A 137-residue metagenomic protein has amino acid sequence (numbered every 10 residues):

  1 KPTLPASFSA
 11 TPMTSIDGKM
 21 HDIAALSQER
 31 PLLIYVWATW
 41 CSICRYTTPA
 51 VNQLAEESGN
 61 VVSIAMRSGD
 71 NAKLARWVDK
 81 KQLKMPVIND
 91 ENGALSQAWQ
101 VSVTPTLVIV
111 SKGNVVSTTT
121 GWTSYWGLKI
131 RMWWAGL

Functional and structural regions predicted by a protein language model:
K1-A24: N-terminal "domain-start" segment that seeds a small globular fold
S7, R30, S102-T104: Short, small/polar residue-rich loop motifs at catalytic or cofactor-binding pockets
T14, P86-D90: Short acidic-hydrophobic, aromatic-tinged amphipathic segments that line or gate anion-handling sites
G18, C41, G113-N114: PAS/PAS-like sensory domain loop/N-cap motif
D22-R45, V51: Short active-site neighborhood of thiol/selenol oxidoreductases, capturing the structured segment around
L33-I34, V61, L107: Hydrophobic beta-strand anchors of alpha/beta hydrolase catalytic cores
R45-K81, E91-Q97: Structural microenvironment flanking redox-active thiols in thiol-disulfide oxidoreductases
D79-L83, E91-G136: Thiol/disulfide oxidoreductase modules built on the thioredoxin-like
